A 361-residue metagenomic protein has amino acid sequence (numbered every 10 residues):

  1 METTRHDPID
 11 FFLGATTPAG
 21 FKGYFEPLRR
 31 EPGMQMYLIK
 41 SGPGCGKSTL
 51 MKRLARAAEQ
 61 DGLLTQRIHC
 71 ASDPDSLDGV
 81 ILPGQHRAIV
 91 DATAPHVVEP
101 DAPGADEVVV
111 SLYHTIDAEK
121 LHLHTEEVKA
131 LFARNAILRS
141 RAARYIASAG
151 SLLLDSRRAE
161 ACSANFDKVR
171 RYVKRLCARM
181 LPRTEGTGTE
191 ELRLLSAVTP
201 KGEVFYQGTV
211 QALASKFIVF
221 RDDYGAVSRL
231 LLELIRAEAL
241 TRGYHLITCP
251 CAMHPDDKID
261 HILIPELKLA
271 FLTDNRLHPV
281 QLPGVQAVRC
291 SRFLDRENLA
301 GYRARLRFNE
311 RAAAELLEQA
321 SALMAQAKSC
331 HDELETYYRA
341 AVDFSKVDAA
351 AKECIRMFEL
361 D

Functional and structural regions predicted by a protein language model:
M1-L28, D167-V210: N-terminal pre-Walker A segment at the start of P-loop NTPase domains
E2-D61, I218: N-terminal accessory targeting/assembly segments
E2-F21, R56-K120, E126-E127, A239-E318: Conserved nucleotide-sensing/catalytic segment adjacent to the nucleotide-binding pocket in NTP-handling enzymes
Q35, P182-G188, K216, K352 (+1 more regions): N-terminal low-complexity, Ser/Thr/acidic repeat segments characteristic of secreted and surface-exposed proteins
M36-A55, G202-Q207, A212-A239: Glycine-rich phosphate-binding P-loop
I39-K40, L50-M51, A58, Q66-H69 (+4 more regions): A cross-family "folded-core" feature that marks the main globular domain of proteins
C45, C70, C162, C177 (+4 more regions): Generic recognition of cysteine residues
E127-R179, F308, A312-C354: An accessory alpha-helical subdomain
